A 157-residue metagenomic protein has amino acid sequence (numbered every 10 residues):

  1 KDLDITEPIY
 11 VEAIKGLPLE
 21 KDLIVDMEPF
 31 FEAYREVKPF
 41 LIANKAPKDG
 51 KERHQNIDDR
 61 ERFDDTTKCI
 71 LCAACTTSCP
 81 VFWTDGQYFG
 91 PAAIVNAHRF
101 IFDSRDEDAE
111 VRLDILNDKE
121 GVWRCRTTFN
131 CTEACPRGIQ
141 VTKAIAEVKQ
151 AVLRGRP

Functional and structural regions predicted by a protein language model:
K1-K15: Hydrophobic/aromatic-rich structural module bridging two neighboring secondary-structure elements via a short loop
A13-P157: Ferredoxin-type iron-sulfur electron-transfer modules in oxidoreductases and energy-metabolism complexes
